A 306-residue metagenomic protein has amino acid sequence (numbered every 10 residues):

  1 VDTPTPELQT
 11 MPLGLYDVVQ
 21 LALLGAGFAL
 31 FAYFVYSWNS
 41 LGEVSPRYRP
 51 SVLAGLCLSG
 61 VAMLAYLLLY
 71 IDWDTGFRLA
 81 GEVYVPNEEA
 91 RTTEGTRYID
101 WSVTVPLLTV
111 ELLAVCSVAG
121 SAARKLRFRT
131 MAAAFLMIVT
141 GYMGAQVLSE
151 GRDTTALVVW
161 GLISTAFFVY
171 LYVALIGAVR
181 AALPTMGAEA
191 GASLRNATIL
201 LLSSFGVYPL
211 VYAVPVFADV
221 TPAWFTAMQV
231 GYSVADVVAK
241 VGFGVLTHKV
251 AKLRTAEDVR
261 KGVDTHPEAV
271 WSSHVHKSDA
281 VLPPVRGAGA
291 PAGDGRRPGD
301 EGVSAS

Functional and structural regions predicted by a protein language model:
D2-L30: Hydrophobic transmembrane alpha-helical segments in integral membrane proteins
L13-Y16, P86-S102, M228-V234: Short aromatic-rich membrane-water interface segments that cap or initiate transmembrane helices in multi-pass membrane
A29, S51-D72, L202-F217: Hydrophobic alpha-helical transmembrane segments of multi-pass membrane proteins
F31-Y36, E111, T140, T165-A188 (+1 more regions): Alpha-helical transmembrane segments in multipass membrane proteins, preferentially the mid-helix core
Y33-W38, W73, E89, G95-Q146: Internal transmembrane alpha-helix with an interfacial aromatic "cap," most often the third helix
L64-G95, M143-S149: Helix-loop junctions on the outward
R127-R129, A156-V158, A178-S203, F225-T226: Membrane-helix boundary/juxtamembrane motif in polytopic membrane proteins
L171-A178, N196-P291, P298-G299, V303-A305: C-terminal transmembrane-bundle signature of multipass membrane proteins, characterized by strong activation on
